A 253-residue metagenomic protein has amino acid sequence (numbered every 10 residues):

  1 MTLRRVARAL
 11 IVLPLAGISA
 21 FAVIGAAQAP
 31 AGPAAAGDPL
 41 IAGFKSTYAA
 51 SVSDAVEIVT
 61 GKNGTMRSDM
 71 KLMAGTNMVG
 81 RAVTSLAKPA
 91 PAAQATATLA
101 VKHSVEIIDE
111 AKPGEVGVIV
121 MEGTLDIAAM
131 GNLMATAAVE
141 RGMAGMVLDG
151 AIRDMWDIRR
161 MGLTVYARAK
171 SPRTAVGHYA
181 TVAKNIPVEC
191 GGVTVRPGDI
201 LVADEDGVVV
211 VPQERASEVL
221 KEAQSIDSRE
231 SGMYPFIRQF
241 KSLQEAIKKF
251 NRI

Functional and structural regions predicted by a protein language model:
M1-P14: Bacterial N-terminal signal peptides that target proteins for export
T2-R5, A20, G43, K249: Intrinsic disorder/low-structure terminal segments
L15-P33: Bacterial Sec-dependent signal peptides at the C-terminal "C-region" and cleavage site
A29-P197, V211-I253: Feature captures the catalytic cores and cofactor-binding loops of soluble hydro-lyases/lyases that act on carboxylate
G207-V209: Channel- or pocket-lining gating/hinge segments that regulate access to a cavity or pore
